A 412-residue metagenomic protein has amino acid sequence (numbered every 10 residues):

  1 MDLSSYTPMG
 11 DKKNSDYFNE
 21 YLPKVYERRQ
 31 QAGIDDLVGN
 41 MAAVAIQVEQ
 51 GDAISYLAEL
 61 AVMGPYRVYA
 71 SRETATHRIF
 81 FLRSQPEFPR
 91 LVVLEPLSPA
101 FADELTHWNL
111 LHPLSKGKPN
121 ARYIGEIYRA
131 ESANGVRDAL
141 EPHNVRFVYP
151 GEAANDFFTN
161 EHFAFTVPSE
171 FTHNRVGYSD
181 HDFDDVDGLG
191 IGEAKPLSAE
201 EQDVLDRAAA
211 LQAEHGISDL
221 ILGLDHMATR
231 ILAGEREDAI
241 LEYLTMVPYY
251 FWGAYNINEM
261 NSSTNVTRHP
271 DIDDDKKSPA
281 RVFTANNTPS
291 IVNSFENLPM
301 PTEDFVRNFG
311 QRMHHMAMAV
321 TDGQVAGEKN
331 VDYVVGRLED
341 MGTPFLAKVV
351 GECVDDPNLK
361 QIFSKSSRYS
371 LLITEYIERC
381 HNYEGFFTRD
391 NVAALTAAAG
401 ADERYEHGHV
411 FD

Functional and structural regions predicted by a protein language model:
M1-L37, V48, A70-R72, F80-V93 (+6 more regions): Vicinal oxygen chelate
V38-N40, G117-Y123, G223, F309-M313: Short glycine-enriched loop/turn motifs at secondary-structure junctions
N40-A45, L222-A228, M313-A319: Glycine- and acidic
I46-D52, I231-E235, T321-G327: Short, surface-exposed ligand-recognition loops at beta-strand->loop->(often short) alpha-helix junctions that present
Y56-M63, L140, I240-V247, L338 (+1 more regions): Conserved active-site tyrosine of GNAT-family acetyltransferases
E95-N120, N308-Q311: Donor-sugar nucleotide-binding helix/loop cap in glycosyltransferases
D225-L232, R236-E237, L241-T245: A structural/positional concept
Y250-D322: Long, well-ordered mid-to-C-terminal structural blocks that present hydrophobic/aromatic surfaces
